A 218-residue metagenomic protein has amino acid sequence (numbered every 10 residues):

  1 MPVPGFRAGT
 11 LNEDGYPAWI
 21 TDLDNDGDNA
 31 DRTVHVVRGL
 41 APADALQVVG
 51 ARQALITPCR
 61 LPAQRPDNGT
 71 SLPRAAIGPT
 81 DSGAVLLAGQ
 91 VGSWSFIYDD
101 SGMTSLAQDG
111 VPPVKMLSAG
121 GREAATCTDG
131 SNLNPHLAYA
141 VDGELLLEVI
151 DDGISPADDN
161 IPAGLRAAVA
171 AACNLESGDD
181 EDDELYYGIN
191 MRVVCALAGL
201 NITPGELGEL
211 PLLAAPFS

Functional and structural regions predicted by a protein language model:
M1-P4: Elongated, non-catalytic scaffold/linker segments and compositionally distinctive motifs
A8-G9: Low-complexity, charge- and small-residue-enriched intrinsically disordered regions
N12-W19, Y139-S218: Long, compositionally biased intrinsically disordered terminal regions
E13-I161: Hydrophobic alpha-helical segments that drive targeting, anchoring, or assembly
